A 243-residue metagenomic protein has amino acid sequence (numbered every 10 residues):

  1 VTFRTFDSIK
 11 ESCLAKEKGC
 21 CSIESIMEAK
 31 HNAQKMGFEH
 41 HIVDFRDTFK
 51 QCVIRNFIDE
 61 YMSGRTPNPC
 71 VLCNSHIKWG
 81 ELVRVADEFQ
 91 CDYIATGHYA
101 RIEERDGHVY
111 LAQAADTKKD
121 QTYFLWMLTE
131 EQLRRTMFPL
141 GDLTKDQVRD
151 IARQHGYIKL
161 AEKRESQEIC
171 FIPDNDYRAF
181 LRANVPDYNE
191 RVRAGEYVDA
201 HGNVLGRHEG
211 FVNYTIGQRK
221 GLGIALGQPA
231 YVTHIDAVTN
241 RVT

Functional and structural regions predicted by a protein language model:
V1-W126, M137, D146-V148, V232: ATP-dependent adenylation/nucleotidyltransferase module used to activate substrates
A95-R101, G107-T243: AMP-forming adenylation/ATP pyrophosphatase catalytic core
